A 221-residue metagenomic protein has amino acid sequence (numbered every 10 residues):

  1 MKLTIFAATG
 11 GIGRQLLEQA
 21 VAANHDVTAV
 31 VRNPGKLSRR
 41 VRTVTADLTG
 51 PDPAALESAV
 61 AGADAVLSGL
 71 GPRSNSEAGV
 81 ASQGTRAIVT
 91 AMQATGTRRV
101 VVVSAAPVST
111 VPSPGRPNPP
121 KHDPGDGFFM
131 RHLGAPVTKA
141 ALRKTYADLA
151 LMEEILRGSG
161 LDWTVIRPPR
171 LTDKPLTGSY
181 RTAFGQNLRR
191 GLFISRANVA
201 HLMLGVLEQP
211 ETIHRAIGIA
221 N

Functional and structural regions predicted by a protein language model:
K2-T9, T95-V100, F184-N221: Mid/C-terminal beta-alpha module of Rossmann-like enzyme folds, strongest in SDR-family dehydrogenases/epimerases
L3-A23: N-terminal Rossmann NAD(P)H-binding glycine-rich loop of SDR-like oxidoreductase domains
V30-G35: N-terminal Rossmann-fold cofactor-binding loop
V44-D64: Conserved Rossmann-fold cofactor-binding substructure of NAD(P)-dependent oxidoreductases
V60, D64-L67, E77, V101: N-terminal Rossmann-like NAD(P) cofactor-binding module of classical short-chain dehydrogenase/reductase
R73-V102, V108, L151: NAD(P)-cofactor binding segment of oxidoreductase domains
S113-P114, S159, P175-Y180, V206-R215: Glycine/proline-rich active-site loop of Rossmann-fold NAD(P)-dependent oxidoreductases
E153-P175: Conserved beta-loop-beta element that borders a ligand/cofactor-binding pocket
